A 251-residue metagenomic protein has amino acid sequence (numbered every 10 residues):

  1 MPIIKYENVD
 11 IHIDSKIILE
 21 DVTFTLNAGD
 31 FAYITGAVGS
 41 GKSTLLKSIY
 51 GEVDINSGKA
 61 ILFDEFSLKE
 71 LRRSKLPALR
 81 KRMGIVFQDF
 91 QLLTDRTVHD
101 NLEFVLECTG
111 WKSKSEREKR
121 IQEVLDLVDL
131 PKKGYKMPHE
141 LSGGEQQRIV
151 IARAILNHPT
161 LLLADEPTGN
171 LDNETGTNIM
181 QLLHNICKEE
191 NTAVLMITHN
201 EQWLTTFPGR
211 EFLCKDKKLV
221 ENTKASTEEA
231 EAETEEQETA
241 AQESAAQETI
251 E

Functional and structural regions predicted by a protein language model:
Y50: Helix-to-loop junction immediately C-terminal to a conserved catalytic motif
G58-S67: Conserved ABC transporter NBD signature motif
S67-G84: ABC ATPase NBD coupling module
R96-F104: Short coil-to-helix segment of the ABC ATPase nucleotide-binding domain corresponding to the Q-loop/switch region
M137-Q147: Conserved ABC ATPase signature
L156-T160: A short, proline-enriched helix->beta-strand linker immediately N-terminal to the Walker B motif in ABC-type P-loop
L162-D165: Catalytic Walker B motif of ABC-type/P-loop ATPase nucleotide-binding domains
